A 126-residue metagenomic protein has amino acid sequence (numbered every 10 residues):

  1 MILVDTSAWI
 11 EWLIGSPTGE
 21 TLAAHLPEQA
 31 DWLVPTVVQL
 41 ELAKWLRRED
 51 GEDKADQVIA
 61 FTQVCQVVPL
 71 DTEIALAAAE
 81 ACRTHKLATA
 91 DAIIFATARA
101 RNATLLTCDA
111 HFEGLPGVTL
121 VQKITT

Functional and structural regions predicted by a protein language model:
M1-V34, L46-I59, T126: Short, well-structured N-terminal submotif of metal-dependent ribonuclease cores
S7-A8, E41, E73, A92-I93: Active-site phosphate/pyrophosphate-handling residues
W9-I10, Q39, A75, F112-E113: A generic structural signal for short hydrophobic patches within well-formed alpha-helices
G19, Q39, A55-V58, D71 (+1 more regions): A general structural signal for well-ordered alpha-helical segments in protein cores
Q29-W32, V64-Q66, A100-T104: Short active-site oxyanion
E41, Q63-T84: Acidic catalytic patch
F95, R99-T126: Acidic, PIN/NYN-like endoribonuclease modules and their adjacent C-terminal/linker elements
